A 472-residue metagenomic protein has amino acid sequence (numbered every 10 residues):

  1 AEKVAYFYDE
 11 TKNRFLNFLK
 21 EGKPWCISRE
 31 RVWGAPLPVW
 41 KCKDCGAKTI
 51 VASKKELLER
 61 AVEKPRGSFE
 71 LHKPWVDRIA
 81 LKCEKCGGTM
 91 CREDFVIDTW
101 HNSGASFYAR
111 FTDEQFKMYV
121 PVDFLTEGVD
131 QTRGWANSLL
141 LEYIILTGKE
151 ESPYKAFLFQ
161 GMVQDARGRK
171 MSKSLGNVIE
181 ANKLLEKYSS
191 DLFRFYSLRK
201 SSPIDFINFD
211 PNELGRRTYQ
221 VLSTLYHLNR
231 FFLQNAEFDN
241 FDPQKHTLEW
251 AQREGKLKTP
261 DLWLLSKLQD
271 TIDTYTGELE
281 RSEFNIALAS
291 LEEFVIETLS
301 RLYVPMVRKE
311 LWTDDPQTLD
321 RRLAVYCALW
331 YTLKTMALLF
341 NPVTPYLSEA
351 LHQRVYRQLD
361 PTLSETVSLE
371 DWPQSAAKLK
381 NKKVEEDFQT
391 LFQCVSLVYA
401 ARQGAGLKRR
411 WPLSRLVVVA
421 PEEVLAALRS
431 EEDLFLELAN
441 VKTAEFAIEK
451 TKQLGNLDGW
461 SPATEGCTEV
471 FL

Functional and structural regions predicted by a protein language model:
K3, N13-H101, A105, A109 (+3 more regions): Feature 926 captures the class I aminoacyl-tRNA synthetase adenylation module centered on the KMSKS loop
Y6-T11, D205-L214: Short, solvent-exposed helix-loop connector elements
V120-Q131: A short glycine/serine-rich beta->alpha loop
Q131, E180-L198: Aromatic-rich carbohydrate-recognition surfaces in CAZymes
G134: Active-site rim segments in enzyme catalytic domains, especially the processed small/beta chain of N-terminal
S138-I145: Short Ser/Thr-interspersed hydrophobic loop/turn segments at strand-loop and sheet-helix junctions that line or gate
S202: Active-site loop segments of alpha/beta catalytic cores
